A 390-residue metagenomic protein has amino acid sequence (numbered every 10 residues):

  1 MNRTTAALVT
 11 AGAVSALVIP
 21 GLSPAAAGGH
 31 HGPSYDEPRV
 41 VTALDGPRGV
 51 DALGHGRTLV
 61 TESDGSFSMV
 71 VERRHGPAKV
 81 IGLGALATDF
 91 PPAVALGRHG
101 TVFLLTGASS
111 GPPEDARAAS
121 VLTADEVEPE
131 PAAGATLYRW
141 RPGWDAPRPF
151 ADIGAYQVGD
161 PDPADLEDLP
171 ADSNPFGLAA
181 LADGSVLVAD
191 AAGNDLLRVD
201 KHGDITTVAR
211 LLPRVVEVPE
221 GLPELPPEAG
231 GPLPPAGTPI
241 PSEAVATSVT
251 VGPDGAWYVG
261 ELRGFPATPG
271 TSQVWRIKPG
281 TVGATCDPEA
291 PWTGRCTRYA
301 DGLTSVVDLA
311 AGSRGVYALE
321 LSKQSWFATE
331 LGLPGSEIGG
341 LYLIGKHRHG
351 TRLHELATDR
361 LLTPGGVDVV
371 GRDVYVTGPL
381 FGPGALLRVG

Functional and structural regions predicted by a protein language model:
M1-G28: Secretory targeting and sorting signals
G32-T42, H75-A87, G143-L169, H202-S242 (+2 more regions): Blade-edge beta-strand/turn elements of extracellular beta-propeller and related beta-sheet repeat scaffolds
V41-R57, L86-T101, T106-A108, Q157-V186 (+6 more regions): Beta-rich, blade/repeat-based domains predominating in secreted/periplasmic proteins but also intracellular
L59-V80: Beta-propeller domains
D64, A108-S110, A192, R263 (+4 more regions): Residue-level signature of beta-propeller blades and closely related beta-rich strand-turn architectures in secreted
S66-M69, A133-Y138, D195-R198, T207 (+3 more regions): A short loop-to-beta-strand structural motif that recurs across blades of beta-propeller domains
A87-A93, S109-P175: Asp-box/WD-like beta-propeller blade repeats and closely related beta-sheet repeat scaffolds
L104-G134, P219-E220, Y258-Q273, L319-I338 (+1 more regions): Short, conserved, GDST-rich strand-edge loop motifs in beta-rich repeat architectures
